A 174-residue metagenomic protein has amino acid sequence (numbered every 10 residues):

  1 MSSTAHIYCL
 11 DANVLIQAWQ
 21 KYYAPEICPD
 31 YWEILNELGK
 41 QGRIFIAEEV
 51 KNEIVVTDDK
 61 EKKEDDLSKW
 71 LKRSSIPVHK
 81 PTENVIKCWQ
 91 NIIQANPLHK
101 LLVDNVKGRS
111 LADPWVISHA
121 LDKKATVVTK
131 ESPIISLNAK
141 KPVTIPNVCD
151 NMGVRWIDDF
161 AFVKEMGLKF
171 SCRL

Functional and structural regions predicted by a protein language model:
M1-S2, E37: Generic structural signal for beta-strand residues in well-ordered domains
S2-S3, P133-L174: Acidic, PIN/NYN-like endoribonuclease modules and their adjacent C-terminal/linker elements
I7-Y8, A12-A125, P133-I135: Active-site-proximal, substrate-binding regions of enzyme catalytic domains and RNA-binding/basic surfaces
D122-T126, N151-V154: Alpha-helix capping at helix-to-loop junctions
